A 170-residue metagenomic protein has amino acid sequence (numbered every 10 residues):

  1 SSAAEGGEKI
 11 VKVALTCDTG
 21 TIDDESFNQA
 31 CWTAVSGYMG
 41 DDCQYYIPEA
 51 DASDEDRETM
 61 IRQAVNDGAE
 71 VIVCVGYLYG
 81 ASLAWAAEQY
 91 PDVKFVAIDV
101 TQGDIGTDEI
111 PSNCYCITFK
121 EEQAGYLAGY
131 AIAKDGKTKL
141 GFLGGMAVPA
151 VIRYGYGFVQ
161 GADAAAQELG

Functional and structural regions predicted by a protein language model:
S2-G170: A residue-level marker of the well-folded mature domains of exported/periplasmic proteins
